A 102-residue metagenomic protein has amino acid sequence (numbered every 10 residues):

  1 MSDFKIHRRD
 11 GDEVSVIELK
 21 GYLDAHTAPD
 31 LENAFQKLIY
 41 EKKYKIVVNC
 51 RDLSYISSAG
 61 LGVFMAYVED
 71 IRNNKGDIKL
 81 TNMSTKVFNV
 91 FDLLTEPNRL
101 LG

Functional and structural regions predicted by a protein language model:
M1-S54, A66-G102: STAS-like cytosolic regulatory interaction modules
